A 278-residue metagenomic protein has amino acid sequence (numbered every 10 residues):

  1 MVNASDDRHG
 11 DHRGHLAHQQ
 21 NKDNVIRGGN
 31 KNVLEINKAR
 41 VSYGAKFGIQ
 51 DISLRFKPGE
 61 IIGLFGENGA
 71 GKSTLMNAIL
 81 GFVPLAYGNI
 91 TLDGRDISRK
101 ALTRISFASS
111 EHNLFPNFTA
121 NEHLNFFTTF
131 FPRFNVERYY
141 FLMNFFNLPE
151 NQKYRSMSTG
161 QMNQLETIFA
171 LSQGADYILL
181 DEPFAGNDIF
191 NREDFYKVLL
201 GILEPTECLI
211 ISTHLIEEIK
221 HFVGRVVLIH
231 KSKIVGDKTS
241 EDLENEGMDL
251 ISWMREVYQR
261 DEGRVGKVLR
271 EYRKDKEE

Functional and structural regions predicted by a protein language model:
F65-E67: The feature captures the beta-strand-to-loop junction immediately N-terminal to the Walker
L80: Helix-to-loop junction immediately C-terminal to a conserved catalytic motif
G88-A101: Conserved ABC transporter NBD signature motif
S110-L165, Q173: ABC-family P-loop ATPase nucleotide-binding domains
I178-E182: Catalytic Walker B motif of ABC-type/P-loop ATPase nucleotide-binding domains
E241-E278: ABC ATPase nucleotide-binding domains
